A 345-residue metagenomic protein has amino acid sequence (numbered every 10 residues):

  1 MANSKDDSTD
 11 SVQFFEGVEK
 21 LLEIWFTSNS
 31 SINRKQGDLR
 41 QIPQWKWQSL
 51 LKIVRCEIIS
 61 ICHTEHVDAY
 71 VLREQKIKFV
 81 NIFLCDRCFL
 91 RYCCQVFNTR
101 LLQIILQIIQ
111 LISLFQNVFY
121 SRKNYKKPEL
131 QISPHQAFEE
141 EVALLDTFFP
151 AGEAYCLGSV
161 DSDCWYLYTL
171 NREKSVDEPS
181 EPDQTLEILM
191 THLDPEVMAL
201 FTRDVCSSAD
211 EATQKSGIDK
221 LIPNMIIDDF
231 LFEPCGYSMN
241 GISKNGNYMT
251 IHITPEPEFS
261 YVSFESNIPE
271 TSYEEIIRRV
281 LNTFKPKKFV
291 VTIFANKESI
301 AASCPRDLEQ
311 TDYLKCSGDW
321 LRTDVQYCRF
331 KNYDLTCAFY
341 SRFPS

Functional and structural regions predicted by a protein language model:
M1-S345: Polybasic/polar functional segments that serve as interface/processing modules
